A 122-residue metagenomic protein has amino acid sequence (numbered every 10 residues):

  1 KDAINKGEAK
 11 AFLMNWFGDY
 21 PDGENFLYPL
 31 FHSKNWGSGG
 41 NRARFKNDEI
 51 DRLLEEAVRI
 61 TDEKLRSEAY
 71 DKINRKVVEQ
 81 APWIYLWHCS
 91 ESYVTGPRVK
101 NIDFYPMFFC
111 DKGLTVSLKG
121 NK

Functional and structural regions predicted by a protein language model:
A3-K122: Detector for C-terminal structural segments
